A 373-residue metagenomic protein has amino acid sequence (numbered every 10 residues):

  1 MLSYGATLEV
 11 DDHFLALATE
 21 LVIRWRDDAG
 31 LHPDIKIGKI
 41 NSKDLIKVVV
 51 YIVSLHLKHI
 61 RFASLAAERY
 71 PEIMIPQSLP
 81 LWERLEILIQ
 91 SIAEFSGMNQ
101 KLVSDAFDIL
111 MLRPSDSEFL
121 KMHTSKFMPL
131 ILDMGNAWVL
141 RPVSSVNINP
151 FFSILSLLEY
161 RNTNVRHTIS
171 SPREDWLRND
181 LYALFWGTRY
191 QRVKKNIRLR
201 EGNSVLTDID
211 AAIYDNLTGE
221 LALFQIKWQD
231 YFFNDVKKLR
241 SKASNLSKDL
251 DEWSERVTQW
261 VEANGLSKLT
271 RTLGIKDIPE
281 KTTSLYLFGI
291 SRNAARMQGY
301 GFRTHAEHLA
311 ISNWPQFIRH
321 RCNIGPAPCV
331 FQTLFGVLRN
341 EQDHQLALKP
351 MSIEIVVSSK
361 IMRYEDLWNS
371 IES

Functional and structural regions predicted by a protein language model:
M1-S373: Intrinsically disordered, low-complexity Ser/Thr/Pro/Gly-rich regulatory segments
